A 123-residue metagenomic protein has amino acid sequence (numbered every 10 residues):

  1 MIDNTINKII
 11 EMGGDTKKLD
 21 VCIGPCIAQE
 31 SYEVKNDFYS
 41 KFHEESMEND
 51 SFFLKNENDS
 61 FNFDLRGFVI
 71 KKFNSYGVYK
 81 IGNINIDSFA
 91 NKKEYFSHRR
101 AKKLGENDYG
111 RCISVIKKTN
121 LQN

Functional and structural regions predicted by a protein language model:
M1-N123: Active-site microenvironment for binding and transforming phosphate-containing groups
